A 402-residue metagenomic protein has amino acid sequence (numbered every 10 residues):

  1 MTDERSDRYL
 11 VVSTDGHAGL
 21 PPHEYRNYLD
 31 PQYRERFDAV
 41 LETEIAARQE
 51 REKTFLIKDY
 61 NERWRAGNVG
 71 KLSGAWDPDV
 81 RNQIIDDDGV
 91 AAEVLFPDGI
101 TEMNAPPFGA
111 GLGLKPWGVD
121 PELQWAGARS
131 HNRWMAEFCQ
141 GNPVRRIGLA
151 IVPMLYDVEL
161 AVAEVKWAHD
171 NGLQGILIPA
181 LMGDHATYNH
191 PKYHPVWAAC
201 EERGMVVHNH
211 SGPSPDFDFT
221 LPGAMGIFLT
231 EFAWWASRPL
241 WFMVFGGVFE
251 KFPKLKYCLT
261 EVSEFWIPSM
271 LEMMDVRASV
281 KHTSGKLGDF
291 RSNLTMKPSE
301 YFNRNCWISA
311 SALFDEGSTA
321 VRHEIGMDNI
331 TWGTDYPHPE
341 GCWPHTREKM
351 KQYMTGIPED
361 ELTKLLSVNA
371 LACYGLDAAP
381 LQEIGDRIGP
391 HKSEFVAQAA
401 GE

Functional and structural regions predicted by a protein language model:
T2-V12, H23-D87, A91-A92, A126 (+9 more regions): Mid-to-C-terminal alpha-helical segments outside catalytic/metal-binding sites
L10-T14, A150-L160, C258: Alpha-helical scaffold segments that form or flank carboxylate-/histidine-based iron centers
V11, W64-G70, D86-G109, R145-M154 (+1 more regions): Divalent metal-dependent hydrolysis catalytic cores, especially in the metallo-beta-lactamase
H17-G19, D98-M103, G109, P153-D157 (+5 more regions): Short, solvent-exposed loop/turn segments at secondary-structure junctions
P22, R26-L72, G109-P121, P215-F232 (+1 more regions): Active-site gating loops and adjacent loop-to-helix segments of metal-dependent hydrolytic enzymes
M103-Q124, V196, R203-M205: Short acidic, glycine/proline-enriched helix-loop-strand junctions
L112, P116-G141, L155: Active-site entrance/lid segments in N-terminal catalytic domains of soluble metabolic enzymes
L123-Q124, C139, P143-I147, V158-T331 (+1 more regions): Catalytic pocket-lining loop regions of alpha/beta-barrel enzymes, especially the amidohydrolase/enolase/GH5 lineages
